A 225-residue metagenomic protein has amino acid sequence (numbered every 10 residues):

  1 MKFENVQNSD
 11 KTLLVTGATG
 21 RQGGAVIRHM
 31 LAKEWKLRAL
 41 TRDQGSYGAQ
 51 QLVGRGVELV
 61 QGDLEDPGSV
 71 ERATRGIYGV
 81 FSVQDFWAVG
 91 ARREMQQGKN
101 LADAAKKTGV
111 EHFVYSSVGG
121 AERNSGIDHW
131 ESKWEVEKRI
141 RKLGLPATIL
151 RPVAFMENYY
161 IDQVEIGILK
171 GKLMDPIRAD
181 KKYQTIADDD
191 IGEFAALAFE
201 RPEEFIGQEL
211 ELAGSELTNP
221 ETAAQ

Functional and structural regions predicted by a protein language model:
K2-Q51, E65-G68, R72-I77, D85-K99 (+2 more regions): Oxidoreductase cofactor-interface core, primarily capturing Rossmann-like NAD(P)-dependent enzymes
G56-E58, A147: Short, conserved active-site loop motifs that form the nucleotide-linked donor/cofactor pocket
G62: Cofactor-binding loops of NAD(P)H-dependent oxidoreductases, dominated by short-chain dehydrogenase/reductases
